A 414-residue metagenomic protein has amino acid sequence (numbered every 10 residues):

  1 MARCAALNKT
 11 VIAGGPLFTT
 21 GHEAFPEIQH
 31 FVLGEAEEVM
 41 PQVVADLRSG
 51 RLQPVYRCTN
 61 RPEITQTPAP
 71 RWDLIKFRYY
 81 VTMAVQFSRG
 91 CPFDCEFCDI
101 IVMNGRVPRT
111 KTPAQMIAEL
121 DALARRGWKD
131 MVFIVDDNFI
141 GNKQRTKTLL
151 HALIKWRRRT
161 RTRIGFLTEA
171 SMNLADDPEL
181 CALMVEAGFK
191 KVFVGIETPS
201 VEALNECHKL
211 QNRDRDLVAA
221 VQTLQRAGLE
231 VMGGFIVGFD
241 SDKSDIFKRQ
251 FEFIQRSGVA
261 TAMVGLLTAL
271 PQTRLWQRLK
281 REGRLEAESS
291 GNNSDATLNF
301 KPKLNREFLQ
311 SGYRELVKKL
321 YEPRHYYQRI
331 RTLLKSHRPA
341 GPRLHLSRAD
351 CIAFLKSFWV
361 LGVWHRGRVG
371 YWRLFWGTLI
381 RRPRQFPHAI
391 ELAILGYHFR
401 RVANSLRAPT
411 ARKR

Functional and structural regions predicted by a protein language model:
M1-W128: Acidic, low-complexity intrinsically disordered segments
P16, A36, M103, D137 (+3 more regions): Flexible loop residues that form catalytic and substrate-binding hotspots at small-molecule/glycan-binding clefts
F18-A24, K143-Q144, E202-C207, V237-D245 (+2 more regions): Flexible glycine/acidic-rich beta-alpha junction loops that bind and position SAM and/or redox cofactors in anaerobic
E23-Q42, L183-K191, F251-V264: Structural recognition of alpha->loop->beta junctions
V43-Q53, T67-P70, L74, D94 (+10 more regions): Phosphate/oxyanion-binding loops and surfaces in catalytic or ligand/nucleic-acid-binding neighborhoods
P68-M232, V237-E252, K280, E288: Radical SAM [4Fe-4S] cluster-binding motif and immediate context
V231, T261-A262, E322-Y327: Bilobed periplasmic-binding protein-like "clamshell/Venus-flytrap" ligand-binding domains
R284-E288, N293-R414: Radical SAM enzyme core and accessory elements
